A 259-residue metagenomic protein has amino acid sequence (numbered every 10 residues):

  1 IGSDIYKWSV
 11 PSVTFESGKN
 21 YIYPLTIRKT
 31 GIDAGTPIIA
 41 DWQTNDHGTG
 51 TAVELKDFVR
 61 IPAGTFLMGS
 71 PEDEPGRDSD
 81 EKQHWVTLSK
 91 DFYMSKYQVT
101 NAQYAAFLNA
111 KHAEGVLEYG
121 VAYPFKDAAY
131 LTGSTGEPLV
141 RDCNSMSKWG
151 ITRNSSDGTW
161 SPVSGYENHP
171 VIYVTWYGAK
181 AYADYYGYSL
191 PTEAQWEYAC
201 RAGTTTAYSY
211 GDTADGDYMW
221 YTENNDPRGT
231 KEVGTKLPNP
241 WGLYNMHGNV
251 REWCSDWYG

Functional and structural regions predicted by a protein language model:
I1-L55: Extracytoplasmic cysteine-anchoring/structural motifs
F15, T100, N245: Short, acidic, Ser/Thr-enriched surface-loop or helix-capping motifs
E54-M68: GGW-centered surface loops in extracellular recognition modules
F58, W85-V86, W241-Y244: His/acidic/aromatic-lined binding-pocket segments of jelly-roll/cupin-type domains and related regulatory beta-sandwich
S70-P75, V86-G211, W257-G259: Active-site microenvironments of metalloenzymes and redox enzymes
D73-D80, Y221-P227: Extracellular beta-rich ligand/substrate-recognition surface
K90, E167-N168, D212, D217-H247: Short, well-ordered junction/capping motifs at the entry into regular secondary structure
G248-S255: Active-site-proximal beta-strands of protease catalytic cores
